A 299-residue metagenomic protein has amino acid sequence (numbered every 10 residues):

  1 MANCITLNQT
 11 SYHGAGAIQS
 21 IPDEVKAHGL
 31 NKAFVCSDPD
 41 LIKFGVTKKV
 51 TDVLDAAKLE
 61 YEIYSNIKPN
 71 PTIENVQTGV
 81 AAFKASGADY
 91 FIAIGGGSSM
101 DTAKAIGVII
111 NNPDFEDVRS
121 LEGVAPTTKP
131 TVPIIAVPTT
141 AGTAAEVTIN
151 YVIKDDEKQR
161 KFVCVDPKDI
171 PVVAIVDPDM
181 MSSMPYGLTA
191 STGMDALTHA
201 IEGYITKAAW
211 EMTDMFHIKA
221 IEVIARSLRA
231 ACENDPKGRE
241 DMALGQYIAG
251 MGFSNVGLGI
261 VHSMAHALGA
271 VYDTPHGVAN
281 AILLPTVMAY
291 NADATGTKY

Functional and structural regions predicted by a protein language model:
M1-Y64: An N-terminal, well-structured beta->alpha segment
A33-D38, E62-S65, F91-I94, I135 (+1 more regions): Short glycine-rich or small-residue beta-strand-to-loop segments that form or flank ligand, phosphate, metal/Fe-S
I42-F115, R229-R239: N-terminal small/polar loop signature for handling phosphorylated ligands or for N-terminal nucleophile
E74-V176: Glycine/threonine-rich beta-strand-loop-alpha-helix active-site module that forms ligand/phosphate-binding
G142, Y247-N280: Glycine-rich phosphate/pyrophosphate-binding beta-alpha loops
N150-V256: Carboxylate- and glycine-rich phosphate/diphosphate-binding segment that chelates Mg2+/Mn2+
V271-Y299: Gly/Pro-rich interdomain helix-loop hinge
